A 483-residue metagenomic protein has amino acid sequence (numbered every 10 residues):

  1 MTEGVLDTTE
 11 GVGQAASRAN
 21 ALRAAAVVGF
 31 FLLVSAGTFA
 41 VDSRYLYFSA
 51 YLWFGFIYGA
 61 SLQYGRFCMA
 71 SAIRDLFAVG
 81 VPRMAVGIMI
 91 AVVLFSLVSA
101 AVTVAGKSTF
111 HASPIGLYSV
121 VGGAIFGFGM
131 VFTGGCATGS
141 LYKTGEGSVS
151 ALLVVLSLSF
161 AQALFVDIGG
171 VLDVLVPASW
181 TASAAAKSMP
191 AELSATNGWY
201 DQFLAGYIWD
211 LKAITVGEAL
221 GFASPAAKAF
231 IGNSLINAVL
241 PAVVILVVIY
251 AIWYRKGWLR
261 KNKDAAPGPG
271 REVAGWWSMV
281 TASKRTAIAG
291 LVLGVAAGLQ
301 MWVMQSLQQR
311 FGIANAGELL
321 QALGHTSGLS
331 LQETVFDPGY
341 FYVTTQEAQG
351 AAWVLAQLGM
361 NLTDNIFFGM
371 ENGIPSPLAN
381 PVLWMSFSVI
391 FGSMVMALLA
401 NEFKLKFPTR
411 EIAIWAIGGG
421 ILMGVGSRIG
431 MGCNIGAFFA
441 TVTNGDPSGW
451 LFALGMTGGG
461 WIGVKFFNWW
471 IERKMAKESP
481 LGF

Functional and structural regions predicted by a protein language model:
T2-F483: Membrane-interfacial helix-loop segments of redox and metal-homeostasis proteins, especially TM-loop-TM junctions
